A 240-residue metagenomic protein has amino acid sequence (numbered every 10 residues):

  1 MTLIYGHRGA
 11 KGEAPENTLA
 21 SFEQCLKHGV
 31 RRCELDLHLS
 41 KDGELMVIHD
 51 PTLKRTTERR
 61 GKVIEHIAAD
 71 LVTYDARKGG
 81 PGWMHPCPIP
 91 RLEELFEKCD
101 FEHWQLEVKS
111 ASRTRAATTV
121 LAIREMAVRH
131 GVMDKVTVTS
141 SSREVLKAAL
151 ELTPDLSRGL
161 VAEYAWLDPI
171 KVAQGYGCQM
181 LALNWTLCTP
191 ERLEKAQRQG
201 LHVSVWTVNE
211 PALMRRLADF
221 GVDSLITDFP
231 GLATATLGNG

Functional and structural regions predicted by a protein language model:
M1-E13, D75-K78, R143, T189-K195: N-terminal small/glycine-rich loop or linker at the start of catalytic domains across soluble metabolic enzymes
M1-H49, K54-R59, G80, R115-V120 (+3 more regions): Conserved N-terminal beta1-alpha1 strand-loop-helix module at the mouth
I4-G6, C33-L35, W104-L106, V136-V138 (+4 more regions): Hydrophobic faces of well-ordered beta-strands that scaffold small-molecule active sites in alpha/beta enzyme cores
H7, C25, D36, L71 (+9 more regions): Conserved, mostly hydrophobic/aromatic
G9, H38-D42, D50-P51, K109-A111 (+5 more regions): Active-site beta-loop-alpha junctions enriched in small/polar residues
A14-Q24, P88-L92, T118-V120, A162-A173 (+1 more regions): Short, acidic/polar
H49-L160, Q179, Q199: Metal-dependent phosphodiesterase/phospholipase catalytic core, i.e., the His/Asp/Glu-rich active-site region
G82, G159-G240: C-terminal active-site rim and adjoining tail of enzyme catalytic domains
